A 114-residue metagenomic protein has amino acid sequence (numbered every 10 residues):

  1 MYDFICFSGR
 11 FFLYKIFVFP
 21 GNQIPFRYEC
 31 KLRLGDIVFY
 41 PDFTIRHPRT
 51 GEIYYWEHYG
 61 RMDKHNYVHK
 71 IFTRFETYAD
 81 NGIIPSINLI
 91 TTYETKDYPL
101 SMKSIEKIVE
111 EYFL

Functional and structural regions predicted by a protein language model:
M1-R27: Solvent-exposed, charged helical/coil patches that constitute nucleic-acid or partner-interaction surfaces
G9, P41, M62: Basic amphipathic recognition helices
F11-F12, F39, I71: Amphipathic coiled-coil/heptad-repeat helices and related helical stalk/stem segments that mediate oligomerization
P20, I24-R49: Active-site metal-binding core of divalent-cation-utilizing nuclease and nuclease-like domains
R27-K31, E106, L114: Low-complexity, intrinsically disordered regulatory segments enriched in Pro/Ser/Thr and acidic residues
R49-Y112: Basic, amphipathic alpha-helical patches used to engage nucleic acids or provide basic targeting signals, exemplified
